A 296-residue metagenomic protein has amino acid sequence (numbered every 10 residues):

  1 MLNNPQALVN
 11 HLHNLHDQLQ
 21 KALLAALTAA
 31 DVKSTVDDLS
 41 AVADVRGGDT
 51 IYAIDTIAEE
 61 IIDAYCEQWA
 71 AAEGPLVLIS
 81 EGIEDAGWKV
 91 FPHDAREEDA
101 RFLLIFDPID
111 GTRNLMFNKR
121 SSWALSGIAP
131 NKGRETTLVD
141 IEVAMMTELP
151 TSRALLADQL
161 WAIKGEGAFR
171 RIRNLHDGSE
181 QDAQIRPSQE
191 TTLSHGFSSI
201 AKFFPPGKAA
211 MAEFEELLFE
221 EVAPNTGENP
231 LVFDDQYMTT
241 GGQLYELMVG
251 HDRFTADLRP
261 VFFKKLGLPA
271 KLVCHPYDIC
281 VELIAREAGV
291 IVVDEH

Functional and structural regions predicted by a protein language model:
M1-I109: N-terminal subdomain of lithium-sensitive/metallo-dependent phosphomonoesterases centered on the IMPase/IPPase/PAP
V9-L12, H16-L19, L23, L27 (+2 more regions): An extended, acidic
V45-I51, D110-N114, P230-D234, A270-K271: A short glycine/serine-rich beta->alpha loop
D49-I57, L115-K119, M238-G241, L272-I279: Short, conserved micro-motifs enriched in small and acidic residues
T56-I61, A72-E81, A124, G242-D257: Conserved long hydrophobic alpha-helices within structured protein cores
I62, C66, A124, I128 (+2 more regions): Buried hydrophobic packing segments
A71-G74, T136-V139, T191-T192: Short helix-terminating capping/connector loops at secondary-structure junctions
E97-G165: DPxDG-like acidic metal-binding loop motif
